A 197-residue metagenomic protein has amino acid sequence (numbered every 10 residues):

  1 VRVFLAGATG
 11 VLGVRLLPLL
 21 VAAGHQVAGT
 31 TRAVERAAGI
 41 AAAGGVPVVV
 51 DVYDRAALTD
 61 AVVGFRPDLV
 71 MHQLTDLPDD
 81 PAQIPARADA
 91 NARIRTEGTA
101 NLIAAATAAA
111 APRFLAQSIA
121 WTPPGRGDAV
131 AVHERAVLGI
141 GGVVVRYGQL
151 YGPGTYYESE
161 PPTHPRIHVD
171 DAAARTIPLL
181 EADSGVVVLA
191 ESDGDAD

Functional and structural regions predicted by a protein language model:
V3-H25: N-terminal Rossmann NAD(P)H-binding glycine-rich loop of SDR-like oxidoreductase domains
A6, P67-Q73, A116-Q117, V188: Rossmann-fold scaffold of SDR-type NAD(P)-dependent oxidoreductases
H25-R32: Conserved glycine-rich Rossmann-like NAD(P)H-binding loop of the short-chain dehydrogenase/reductase
A28, V48, V143: Conserved beta-strand positions in the Rossmann-like core of class I SAM-dependent methyltransferases
R32-G39, G45-T96: NAD(P)H-binding glycine-rich loop region in Rossmannoid oxidoreductase-like domains and their noncatalytic homologs
L74-V130: Conserved Rossmann-fold NAD(P)-dependent oxidoreductase catalytic core, especially the SDR/UDP-sugar
P112-R113, Q117-W121, H133-G154: Conserved beta-loop-beta element that borders a ligand/cofactor-binding pocket
P153, T163-G194: Alpha-helical substrate-binding/gating segment
